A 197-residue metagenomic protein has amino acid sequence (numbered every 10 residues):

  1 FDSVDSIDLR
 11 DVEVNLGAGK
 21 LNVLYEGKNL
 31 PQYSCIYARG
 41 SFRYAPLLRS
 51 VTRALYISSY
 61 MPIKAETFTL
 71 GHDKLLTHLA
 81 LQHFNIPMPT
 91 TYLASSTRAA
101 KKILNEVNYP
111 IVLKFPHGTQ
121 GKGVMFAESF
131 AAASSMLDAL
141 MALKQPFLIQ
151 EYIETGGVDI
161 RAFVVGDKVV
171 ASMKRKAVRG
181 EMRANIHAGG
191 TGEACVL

Functional and structural regions predicted by a protein language model:
F1-P62: ATP-binding N-terminal substructure of ATP-dependent carboxylate-amine bond-forming enzymes
V4, L24-P31, Y56-S58, P62-G157: Active-site nucleotide/adenylate-binding loops and adjacent lid/helix of ATP-dependent enzymes
R10, S41, P116, Y152-I153 (+1 more regions): Anionic group-transfer/hydrolysis microenvironments
V12-V14, F68-L70, R179-G180: Short gly/pro/ser/thr-enriched loop/turn and capping motifs at secondary-structure boundaries
L16, L47-R49, K122-G123, D159 (+1 more regions): Short glycine-/acidic-enriched loop or helix-start segments at secondary-structure transitions that form or flank
L30-Y37, R49-K64, V164-M173, R179-G190: Long, low-complexity, intrinsically disordered polar/charged segments
R39, A94, R175: Conserved residues at the C-terminal ends of beta-strands
F130-L197: ATP-dependent carboxylate/phosphate-activation module, predominantly the ATP-grasp catalytic core and closely related
